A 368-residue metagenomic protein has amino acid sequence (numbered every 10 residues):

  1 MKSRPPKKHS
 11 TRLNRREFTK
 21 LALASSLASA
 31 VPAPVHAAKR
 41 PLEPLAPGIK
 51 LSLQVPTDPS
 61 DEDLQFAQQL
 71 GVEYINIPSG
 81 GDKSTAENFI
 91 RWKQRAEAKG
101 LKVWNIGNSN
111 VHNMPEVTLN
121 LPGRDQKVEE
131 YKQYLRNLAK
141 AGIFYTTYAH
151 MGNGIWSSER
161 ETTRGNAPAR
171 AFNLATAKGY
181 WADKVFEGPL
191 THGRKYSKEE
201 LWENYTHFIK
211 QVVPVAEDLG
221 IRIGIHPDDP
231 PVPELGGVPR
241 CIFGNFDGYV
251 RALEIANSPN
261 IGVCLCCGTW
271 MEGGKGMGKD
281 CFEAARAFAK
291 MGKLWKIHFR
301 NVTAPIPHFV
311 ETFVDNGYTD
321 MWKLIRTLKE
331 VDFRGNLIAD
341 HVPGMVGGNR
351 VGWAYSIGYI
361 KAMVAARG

Functional and structural regions predicted by a protein language model:
K2-G48, V117, A141-F144, F186 (+5 more regions): Histidine-acidic metal/acid-base catalytic patches
T19-L27, P56-D61, R136, T163 (+1 more regions): An N-terminal assembly and electron-transfer interface module characteristic of large anaerobic redox and radical
G48-P78: Mature N-terminal segment immediately following signal peptide/propeptide cleavage in secreted/periplasmic
S52-P56, P78, W104-G107, T147-A149 (+4 more regions): A cross-family glycoside hydrolase active-site/sugar-binding cleft signature
P56-A67, K127-L135, D280-A287: Short, acidic/polar
T57-P59, G81, S109-V111, H150-G154 (+4 more regions): Active-site-proximal loop/turn and secondary-structure-junction residues that shape catalytic pockets, frequently
P78-T206, E217-D218, T269, K329: Structural motif corresponding to the early beta-alpha repeats
